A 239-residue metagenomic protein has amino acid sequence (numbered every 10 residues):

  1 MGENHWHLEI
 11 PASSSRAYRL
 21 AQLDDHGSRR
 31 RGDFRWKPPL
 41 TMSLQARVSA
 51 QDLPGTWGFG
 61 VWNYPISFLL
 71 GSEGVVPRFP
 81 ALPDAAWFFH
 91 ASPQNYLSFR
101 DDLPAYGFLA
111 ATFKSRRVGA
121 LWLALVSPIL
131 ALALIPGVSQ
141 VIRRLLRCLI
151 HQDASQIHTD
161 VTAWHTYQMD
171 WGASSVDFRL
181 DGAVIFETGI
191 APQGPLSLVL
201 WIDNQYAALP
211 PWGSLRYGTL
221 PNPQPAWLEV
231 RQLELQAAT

Functional and structural regions predicted by a protein language model:
N4-H7, V176: Hydrophobic residues embedded in beta-strands of well-ordered beta-sheets
H7-Q140: Secretory/extracellular carbohydrate-interaction modules and structurally similar beta-sandwich "look-alikes"
G27-F34, Q152-H158, E187-T188, L220: Beta-strand-rich interaction surfaces with strong enrichment in secreted/lumenal proteins
R35-K37, D160-T162, A191-Q193: Surface-exposed coil/turn segments at beta-strand junctions on protein surfaces, enriched
P39-S43, Q51, Q193-T239: Ligand-recognition surfaces built from glycine- and aromatic
L44, A163-W171, V176-F178: Short tryptophan-centered beta-strand motifs in secreted/extracellular beta-sheet-rich domains of glycan-recognition
A105-A120, V141-T166: Short, aromatic/His-centered strand-loop micro-motif at the edge of beta-sheets
R179-A183: Short strand-turn-strand beta-turns centered on an Asx-Gly dipeptide
